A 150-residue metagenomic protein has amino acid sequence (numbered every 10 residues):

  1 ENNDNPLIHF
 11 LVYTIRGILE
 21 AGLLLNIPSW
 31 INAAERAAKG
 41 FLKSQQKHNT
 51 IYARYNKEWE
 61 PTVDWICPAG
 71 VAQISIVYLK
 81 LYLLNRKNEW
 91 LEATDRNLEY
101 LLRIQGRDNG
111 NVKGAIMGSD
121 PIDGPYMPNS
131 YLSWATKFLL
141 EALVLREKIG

Functional and structural regions predicted by a protein language model:
E1-G150: Glycan-recognition and catalytic cores of secretory/periplasmic carbohydrate-active enzymes
